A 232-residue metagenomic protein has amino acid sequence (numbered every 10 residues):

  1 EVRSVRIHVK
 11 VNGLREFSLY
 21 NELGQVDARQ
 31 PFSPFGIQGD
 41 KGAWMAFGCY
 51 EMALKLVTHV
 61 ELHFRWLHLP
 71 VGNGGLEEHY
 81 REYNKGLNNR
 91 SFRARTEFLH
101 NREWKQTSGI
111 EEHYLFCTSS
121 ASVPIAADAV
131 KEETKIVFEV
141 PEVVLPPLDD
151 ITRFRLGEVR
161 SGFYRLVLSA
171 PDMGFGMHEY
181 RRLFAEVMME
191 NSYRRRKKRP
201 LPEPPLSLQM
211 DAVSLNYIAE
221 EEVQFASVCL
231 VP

Functional and structural regions predicted by a protein language model:
E1-P232: Intrinsically disordered, low-complexity, polar/charged repeat-rich segments
